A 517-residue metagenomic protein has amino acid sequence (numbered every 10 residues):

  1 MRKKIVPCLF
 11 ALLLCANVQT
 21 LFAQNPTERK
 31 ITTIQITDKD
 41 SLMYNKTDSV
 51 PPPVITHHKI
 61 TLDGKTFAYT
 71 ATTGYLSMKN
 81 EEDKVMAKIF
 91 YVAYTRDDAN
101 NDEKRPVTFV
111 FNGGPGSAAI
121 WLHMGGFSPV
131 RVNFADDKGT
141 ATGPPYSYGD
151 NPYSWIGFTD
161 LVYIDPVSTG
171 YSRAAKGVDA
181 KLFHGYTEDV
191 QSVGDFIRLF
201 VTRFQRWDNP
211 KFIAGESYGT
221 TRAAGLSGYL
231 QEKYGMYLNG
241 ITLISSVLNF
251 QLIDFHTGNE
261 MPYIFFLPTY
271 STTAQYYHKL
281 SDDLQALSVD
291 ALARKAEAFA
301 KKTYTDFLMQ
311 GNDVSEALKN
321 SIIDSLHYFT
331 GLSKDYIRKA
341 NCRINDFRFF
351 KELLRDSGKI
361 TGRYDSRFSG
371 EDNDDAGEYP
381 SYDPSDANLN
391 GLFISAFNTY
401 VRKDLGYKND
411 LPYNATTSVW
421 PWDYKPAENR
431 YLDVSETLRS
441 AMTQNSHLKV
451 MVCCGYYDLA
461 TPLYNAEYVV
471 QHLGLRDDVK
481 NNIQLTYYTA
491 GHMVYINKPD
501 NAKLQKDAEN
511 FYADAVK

Functional and structural regions predicted by a protein language model:
M1-E28, P262, F266-S271: Bacterial Sec-dependent N-terminal signal peptides
N25-S41, D83-L182, Q471: N-terminal cap/lid subdomain of alpha/beta-hydrolase-fold enzymes
P129-F134, Q231-G331: A catalytic-pocket lid/entrance helix-loop region that shapes and gates access to the active site across common
I156-T159, P166, F183-T202: Alpha/beta-hydrolase active-site loop
Q205-Y218: Alpha/beta-hydrolase fold nucleophile elbow
Q310-A460: Alpha/beta-hydrolase fold catalytic core
L448, P462-H472: Short alpha-helix in the alpha/beta-hydrolase fold that links the catalytic acid
T489-D500: Catalytic histidine-centered segment of alpha/beta-hydrolase-like enzymes
